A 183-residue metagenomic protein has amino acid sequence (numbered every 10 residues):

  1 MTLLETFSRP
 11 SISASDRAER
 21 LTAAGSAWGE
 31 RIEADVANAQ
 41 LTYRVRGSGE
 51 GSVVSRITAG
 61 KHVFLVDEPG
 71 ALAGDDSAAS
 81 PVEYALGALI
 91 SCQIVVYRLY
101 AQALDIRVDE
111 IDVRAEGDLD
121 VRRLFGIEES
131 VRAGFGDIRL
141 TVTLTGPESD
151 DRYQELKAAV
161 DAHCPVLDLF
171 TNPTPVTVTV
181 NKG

Functional and structural regions predicted by a protein language model:
M1-G87, L99-G183: Extended beta-strand/beta-hairpin segments
A88-Q93: Alpha-helical metal-binding/catalytic segments enriched in His/Glu/Asp
I94-R98: Aromatic- and glycine-enriched beta-alpha-beta binding-site module
